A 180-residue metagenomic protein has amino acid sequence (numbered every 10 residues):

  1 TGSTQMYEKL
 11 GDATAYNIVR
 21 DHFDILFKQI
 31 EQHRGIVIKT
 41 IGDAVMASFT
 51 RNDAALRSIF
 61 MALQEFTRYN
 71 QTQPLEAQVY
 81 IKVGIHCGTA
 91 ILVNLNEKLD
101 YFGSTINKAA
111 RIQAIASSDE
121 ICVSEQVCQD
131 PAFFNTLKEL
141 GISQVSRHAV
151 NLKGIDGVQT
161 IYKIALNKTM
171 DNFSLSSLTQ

Functional and structural regions predicted by a protein language model:
T1-R57: Catalytic NTP-binding/metal-coordinating core of nucleotidyl cyclase/transferase enzymes
S3, A55, A90, V127-C128: A generic structural signal for short hydrophobic patches within well-formed alpha-helices
M6, S48, V93-N94, D130-P131 (+1 more regions): Residues that scaffold the ATP/ADP-binding catalytic core of kinase and kinase-like folds
Q29-A54, Y69-T105: Catalytic core of nucleotidyl cyclases, primarily class III adenylyl/guanylyl cyclases
S58-A62: Short amphipathic alpha-helices in soluble, non-transmembrane regions that often serve as interface/regulatory elements
Q71, Q113-S117: Arginine/glycine-rich "motif VI" loop of SF2 helicases in the C-terminal RecA-like domain
A110: Active-site phosphate/pyrophosphate- and oxyanion-stabilizing loops and adjacent acidic/basic residues in soluble
S118-D119, E125-Q180: Intrinsically disordered, glycine/charged-rich C-terminal tails and inter-domain linkers that flank nucleotidyl cyclase
